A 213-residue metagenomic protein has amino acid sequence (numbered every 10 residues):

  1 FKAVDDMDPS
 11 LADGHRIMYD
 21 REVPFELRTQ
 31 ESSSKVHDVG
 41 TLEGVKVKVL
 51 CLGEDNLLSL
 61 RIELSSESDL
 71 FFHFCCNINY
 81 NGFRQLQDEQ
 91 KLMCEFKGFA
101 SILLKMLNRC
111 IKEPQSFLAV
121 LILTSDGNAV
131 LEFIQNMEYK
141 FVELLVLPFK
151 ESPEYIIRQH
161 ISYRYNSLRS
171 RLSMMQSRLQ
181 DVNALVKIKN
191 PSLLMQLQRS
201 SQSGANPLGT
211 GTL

Functional and structural regions predicted by a protein language model:
F1-I111: N-terminal, leucine/charged-rich tether regions that mediate assembly and partner docking in large macromolecular
R28, K48-L52, E63-E67, I134-E138 (+2 more regions): Structured beta-strand/turn binding interfaces of compact recognition modules in eukaryotic regulators
S65, N77-N81, V120, V182-N183 (+2 more regions): Short amphipathic alpha-helical segments embedded in low-complexity Lys/Glu-rich regions
M93-P114, S167-L185: A short, charged
G98-I157: Extended assembly-interface/linker segments at domain junctions
V146, P153, H160-Y163, S167 (+1 more regions): Residue preference for a single heptad-register face of alpha-helical coiled-coils
S162, R169, Q176-L179, N183-G211: Register-specific recognition of canonical coiled-coil alpha-helices
